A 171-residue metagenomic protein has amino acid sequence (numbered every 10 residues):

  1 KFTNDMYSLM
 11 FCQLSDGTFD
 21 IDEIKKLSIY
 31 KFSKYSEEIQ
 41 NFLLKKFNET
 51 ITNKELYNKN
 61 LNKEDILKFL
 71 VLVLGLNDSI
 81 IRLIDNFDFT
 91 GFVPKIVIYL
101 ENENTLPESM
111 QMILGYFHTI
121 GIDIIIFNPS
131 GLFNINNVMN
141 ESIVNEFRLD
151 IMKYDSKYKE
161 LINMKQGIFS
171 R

Functional and structural regions predicted by a protein language model:
K1-F69, I143-R171: Conserved N-terminal ligand/cofactor-binding loop architecture of enzyme catalytic domains
D65-D88, V93-N137, E141-E146: Active-site and donor-binding regions of nucleotide-sugar-utilizing enzymes
